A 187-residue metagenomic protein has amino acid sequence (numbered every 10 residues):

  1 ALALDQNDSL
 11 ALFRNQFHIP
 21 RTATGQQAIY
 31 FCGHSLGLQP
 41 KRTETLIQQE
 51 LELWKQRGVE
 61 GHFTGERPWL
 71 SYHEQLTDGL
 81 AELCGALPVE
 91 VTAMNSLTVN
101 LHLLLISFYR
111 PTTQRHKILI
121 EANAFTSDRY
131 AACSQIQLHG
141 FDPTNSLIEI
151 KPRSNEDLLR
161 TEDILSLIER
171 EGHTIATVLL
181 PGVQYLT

Functional and structural regions predicted by a protein language model:
A1-T187: Pyridoxal 5′-phosphate
